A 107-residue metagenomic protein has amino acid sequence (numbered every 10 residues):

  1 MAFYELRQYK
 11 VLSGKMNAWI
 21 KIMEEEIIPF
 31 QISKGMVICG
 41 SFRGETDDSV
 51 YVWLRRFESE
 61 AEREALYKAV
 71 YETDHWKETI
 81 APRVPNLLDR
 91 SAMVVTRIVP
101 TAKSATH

Functional and structural regions predicted by a protein language model:
Y4, Q8, S49-E62: Accessory recognition modules or surfaces
R7, V94-T96: Conserved hydrophobic/aromatic positions in well-ordered beta-strands
Y9-V11, V70-Y71: Short beta-strand segments and strand-loop junctions that repeat across beta-rich extracellular domains
K10-I20: Short, surface-exposed ligand-recognition loops at beta-strand->loop->(often short) alpha-helix junctions that present
V11-S13, S59, R97-P100: Non-catalytic surface loops within mature trypsin-like serine protease
A18-C39, R56-V94: An amphipathic, aromatic/His-enriched active-site/gating alpha helix that lines ligand/cofactor pockets
R43-G44: Short beta-strand micro-motifs enriched in acidic
D89-S91, I98-H107: Acidic/histidine-enriched, glycine/proline-rich intrinsically disordered or flexible terminal extensions
